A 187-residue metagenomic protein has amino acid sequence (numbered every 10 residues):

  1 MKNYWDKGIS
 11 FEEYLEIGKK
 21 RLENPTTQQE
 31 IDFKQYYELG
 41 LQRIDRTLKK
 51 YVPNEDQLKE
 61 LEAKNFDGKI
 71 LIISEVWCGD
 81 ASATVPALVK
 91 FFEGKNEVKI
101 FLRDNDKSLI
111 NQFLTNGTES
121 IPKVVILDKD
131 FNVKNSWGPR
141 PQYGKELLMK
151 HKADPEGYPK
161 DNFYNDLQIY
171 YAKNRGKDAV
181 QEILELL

Functional and structural regions predicted by a protein language model:
M1-G68, A83, N111-S120, V133-L187: Non-globular targeting/processing and membrane-anchoring segments
N65, E93-K95: Short, well-ordered coil/turn elements that cap or connect secondary structure elements
I70-E75, L88, N96-I110, S120 (+1 more regions): Thiol-based oxidoreductase modules, predominantly thioredoxin-like and allied folds used for disulfide exchange
I73-G79, Y171: Conserved aromatic-histidine-acidic binding/catalytic patches
C78, D106, N132, Q142: Surface-exposed, flexible loop/turn segments at secondary-structure boundaries
C78-A81, V124: The canonical Cys-X-X-Cys-His
S82-E93: Typically the conserved alpha-helix immediately C-terminal to a functionally engaged Cys/Sec in thioredoxin-like
V125-V133: Short, structured active-site "lid" loops
